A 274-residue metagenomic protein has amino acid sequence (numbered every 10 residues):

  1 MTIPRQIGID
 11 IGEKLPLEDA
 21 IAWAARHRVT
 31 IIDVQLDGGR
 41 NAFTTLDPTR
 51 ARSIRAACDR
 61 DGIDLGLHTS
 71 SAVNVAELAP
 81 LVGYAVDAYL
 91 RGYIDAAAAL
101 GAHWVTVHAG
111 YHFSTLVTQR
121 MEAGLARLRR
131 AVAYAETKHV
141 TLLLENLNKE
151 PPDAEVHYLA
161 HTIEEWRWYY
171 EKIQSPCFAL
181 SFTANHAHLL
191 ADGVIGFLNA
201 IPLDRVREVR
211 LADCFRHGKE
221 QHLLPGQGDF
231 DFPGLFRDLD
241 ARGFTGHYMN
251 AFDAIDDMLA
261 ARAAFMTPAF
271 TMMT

Functional and structural regions predicted by a protein language model:
M1-A102, S175, G196, L211 (+1 more regions): N-terminal pre-domain/capping segments
M1-Q6, K14, E18-A25, G101 (+2 more regions): Histidine-acidic metal/acid-base catalytic patches
E13-L15, L36-G38, S71-V73, A109-F113 (+4 more regions): Active-site-proximal loop/turn and secondary-structure-junction residues that shape catalytic pockets, frequently
L15, D19, R52, A57-D64 (+2 more regions): Active-site acidic/histidine proton-transfer and metal-coordination neighborhood in alpha/beta enzyme cores
D33, G66, T106, L143 (+2 more regions): Conserved beta-strand positions in the central sheet of alpha/beta enzyme cores
N41-T45, P152-A160, L223: Short, flexible/disordered intra-domain loops and linkers
F43, A76, L116, D153 (+2 more regions): Generic domain-boundary/flexible-linker signal
L46, P80, V86, Q119 (+4 more regions): A generic membrane alpha-helix/interface feature
